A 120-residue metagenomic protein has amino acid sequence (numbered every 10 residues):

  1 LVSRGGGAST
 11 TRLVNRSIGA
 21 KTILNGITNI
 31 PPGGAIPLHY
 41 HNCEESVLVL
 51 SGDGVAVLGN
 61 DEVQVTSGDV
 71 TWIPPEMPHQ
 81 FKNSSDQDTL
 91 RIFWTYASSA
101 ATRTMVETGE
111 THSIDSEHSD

Functional and structural regions predicted by a protein language model:
L1-T22, R103-D120: A short, N-terminal "cap"/entry segment at the start of jelly-roll beta-barrel domains of the cupin/DSBH fold
G7-R12, G26-H41, P75: Conserved short histidine dyad/triad with adjacent acidic residue
I18-G19, D86-D88: Short strand-connecting beta-turns/loops that link adjacent beta-strands
I27-P31, Y40-A56, T95-A97: Short, conserved beta-strand element in jelly-roll/cupin
T28, W72, Q87-T104: A short hydrophobic beta-strand segment most commonly corresponding to one strand of the jelly-roll/cupin
P37-L38, A56-V57, I73, H79-D86: Short beta-strand His + acidic residue motifs that chelate non-heme Fe in jelly-roll/DSBH and cupin folds
N60-P75: Short acidic-glycine-tyrosine-enriched beta hairpin
